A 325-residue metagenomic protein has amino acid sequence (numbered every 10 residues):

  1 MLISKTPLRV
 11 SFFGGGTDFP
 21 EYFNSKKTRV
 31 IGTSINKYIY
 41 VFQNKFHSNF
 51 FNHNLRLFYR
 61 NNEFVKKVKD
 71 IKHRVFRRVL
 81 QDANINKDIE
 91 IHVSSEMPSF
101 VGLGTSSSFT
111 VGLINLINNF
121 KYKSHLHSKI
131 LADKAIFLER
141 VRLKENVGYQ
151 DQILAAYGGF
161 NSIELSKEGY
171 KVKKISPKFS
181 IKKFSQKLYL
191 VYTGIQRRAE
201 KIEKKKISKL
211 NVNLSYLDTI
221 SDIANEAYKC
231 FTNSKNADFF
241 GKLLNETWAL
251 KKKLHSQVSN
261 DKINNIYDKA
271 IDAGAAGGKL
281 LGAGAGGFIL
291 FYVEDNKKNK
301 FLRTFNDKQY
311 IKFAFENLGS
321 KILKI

Functional and structural regions predicted by a protein language model:
M1-F13, D18-N24, G32, Y38-I85 (+4 more regions): C-terminal nucleotide
E63, P98, T110-I114: Metal-dependent C-N hydrolase catalytic cores
V65-K69, F100-S107: Short gly/ser-rich anion-binding loops that grip negatively charged ligand groups
D82-V101, K134: Glycine- and acidic-rich phosphate- and metal-coordinating loops
L103-H125, A156: DPxDG-like acidic metal-binding loop motif
G286: Glycine-rich active-site/cofactor-binding loop and its immediate structural neighborhood
